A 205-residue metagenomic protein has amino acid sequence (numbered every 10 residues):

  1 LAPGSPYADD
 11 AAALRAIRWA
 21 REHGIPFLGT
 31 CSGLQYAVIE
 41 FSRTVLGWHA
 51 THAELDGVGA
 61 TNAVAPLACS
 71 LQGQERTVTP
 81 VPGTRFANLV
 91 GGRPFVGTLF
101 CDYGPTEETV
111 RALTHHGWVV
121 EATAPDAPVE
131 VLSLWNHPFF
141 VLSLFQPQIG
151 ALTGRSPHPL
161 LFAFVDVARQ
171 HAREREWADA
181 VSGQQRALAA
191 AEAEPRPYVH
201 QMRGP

Functional and structural regions predicted by a protein language model:
L1, P6-T30, T44-P205: Amide-donor transfer/coupling interface in amidating biosynthetic enzymes
F27-I39: A phosphate-binding catalytic loop at a beta-strand-loop-alpha-helix junction that coordinates phosphoryl groups
